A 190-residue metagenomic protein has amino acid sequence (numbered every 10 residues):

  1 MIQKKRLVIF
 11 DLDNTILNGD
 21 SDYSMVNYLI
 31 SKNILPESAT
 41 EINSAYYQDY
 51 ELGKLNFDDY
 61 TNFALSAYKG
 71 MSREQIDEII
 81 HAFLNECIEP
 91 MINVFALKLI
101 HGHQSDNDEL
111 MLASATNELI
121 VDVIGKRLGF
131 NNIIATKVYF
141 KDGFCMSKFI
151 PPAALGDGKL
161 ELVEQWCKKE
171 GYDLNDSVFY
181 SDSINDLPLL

Functional and structural regions predicted by a protein language model:
M1-K54: Active-site neighborhood of HAD-like aspartate-dependent phosphohydrolases
I2-L7, E78, N85-L189: C-terminal cap/substrate-recognition subdomain and adjoining C-terminal extension of metal-dependent phosphatase-like
D20, M71, G158: Conserved active-site and cofactor/substrate-binding residues in soluble primary-metabolism enzymes
Y28-L29, Y50-E51, Y60-Y68: Helix-loop "lid/cap" segments that line or gate small-molecule binding pockets
P36, Y46-L55, R73-Q75, N85 (+2 more regions): Conserved alpha/beta cores of soluble small-molecule-handling proteins
T61-E74, A82-F83, C87, C145: PIN-domain endoribonuclease scaffold, especially VapC-family toxins
